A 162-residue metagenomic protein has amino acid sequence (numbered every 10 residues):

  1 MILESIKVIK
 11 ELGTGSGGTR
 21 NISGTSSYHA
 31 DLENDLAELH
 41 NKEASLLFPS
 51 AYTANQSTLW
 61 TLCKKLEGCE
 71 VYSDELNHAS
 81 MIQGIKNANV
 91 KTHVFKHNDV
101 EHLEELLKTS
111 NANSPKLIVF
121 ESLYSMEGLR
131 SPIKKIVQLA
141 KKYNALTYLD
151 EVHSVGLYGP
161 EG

Functional and structural regions predicted by a protein language model:
I2-S50: Conserved N-terminal alpha-helix of the aminotransferase class I/II PLP-enzyme fold
I22-T25, A79, E101, L123-E127 (+1 more regions): Short, small-residue-enriched loops and turns at beta-alpha junctions that line or gate enzyme active sites
A44-P49, S73-D74, T147-E151: General beta-strand structural signal in soluble alpha/beta enzymes
S50, Y72-A88: Substrate-binding/gating loop at the entrance of the active-site cleft, primarily in PLP-dependent aminotransferase-like
T58-A79: Conserved PLP-anchoring active-site segment centered on the Schiff-base-forming lysine
H93, H97-L149: Active-site phosphate-binding strand-loop segment of PLP-dependent enzymes
Y158-G162: Basic, amphipathic juxtamembrane/active-site segments that coordinate anionic phosphate or diphosphate groups
